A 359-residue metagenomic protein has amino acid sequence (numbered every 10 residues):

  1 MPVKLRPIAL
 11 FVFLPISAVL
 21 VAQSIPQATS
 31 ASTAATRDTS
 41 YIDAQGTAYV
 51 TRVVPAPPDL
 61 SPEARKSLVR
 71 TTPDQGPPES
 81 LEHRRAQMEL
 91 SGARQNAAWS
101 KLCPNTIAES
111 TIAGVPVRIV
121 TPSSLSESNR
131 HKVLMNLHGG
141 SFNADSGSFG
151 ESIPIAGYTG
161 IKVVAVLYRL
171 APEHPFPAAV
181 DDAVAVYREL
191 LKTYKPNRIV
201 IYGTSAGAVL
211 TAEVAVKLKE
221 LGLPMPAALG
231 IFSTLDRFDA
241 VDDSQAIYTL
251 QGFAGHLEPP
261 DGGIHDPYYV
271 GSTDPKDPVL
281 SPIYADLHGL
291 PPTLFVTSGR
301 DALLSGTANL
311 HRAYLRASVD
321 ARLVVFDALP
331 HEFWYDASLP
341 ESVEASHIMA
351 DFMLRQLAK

Functional and structural regions predicted by a protein language model:
M1-F11: Bacterial N-terminal signal peptides that target proteins for export
V3, P62, L81-E82: Short alpha-helical segments used as structural interaction elements across diverse proteins
I8-L10, V69, M88: General helical structural elements
A9-V19: Bacterial N-terminal signal peptides
S24-D43, T51-P77, L102-K359: Alpha/beta-hydrolase superfamily serine-hydrolase fold, recognizing
L81-S110: A domain-start/cap signature at the N-terminus of enzymes
